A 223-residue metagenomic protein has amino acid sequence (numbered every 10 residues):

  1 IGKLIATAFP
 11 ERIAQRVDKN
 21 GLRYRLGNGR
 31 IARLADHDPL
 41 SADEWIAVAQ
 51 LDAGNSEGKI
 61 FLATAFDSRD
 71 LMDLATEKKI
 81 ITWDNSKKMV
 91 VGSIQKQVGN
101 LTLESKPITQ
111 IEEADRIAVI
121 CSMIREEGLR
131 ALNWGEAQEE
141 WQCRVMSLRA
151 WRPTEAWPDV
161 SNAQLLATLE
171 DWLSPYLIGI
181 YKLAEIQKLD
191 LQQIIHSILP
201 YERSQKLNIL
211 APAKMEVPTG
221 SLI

Functional and structural regions predicted by a protein language model:
I1-R23, E44-K214: Acidic, serine/threonine- and proline-rich low-complexity intrinsically disordered segments
L22-Y24, A32, S41: Accessory beta->alpha helical hairpin/"wing" motif in late/C-terminal subdomains of nucleic-acid enzymes
